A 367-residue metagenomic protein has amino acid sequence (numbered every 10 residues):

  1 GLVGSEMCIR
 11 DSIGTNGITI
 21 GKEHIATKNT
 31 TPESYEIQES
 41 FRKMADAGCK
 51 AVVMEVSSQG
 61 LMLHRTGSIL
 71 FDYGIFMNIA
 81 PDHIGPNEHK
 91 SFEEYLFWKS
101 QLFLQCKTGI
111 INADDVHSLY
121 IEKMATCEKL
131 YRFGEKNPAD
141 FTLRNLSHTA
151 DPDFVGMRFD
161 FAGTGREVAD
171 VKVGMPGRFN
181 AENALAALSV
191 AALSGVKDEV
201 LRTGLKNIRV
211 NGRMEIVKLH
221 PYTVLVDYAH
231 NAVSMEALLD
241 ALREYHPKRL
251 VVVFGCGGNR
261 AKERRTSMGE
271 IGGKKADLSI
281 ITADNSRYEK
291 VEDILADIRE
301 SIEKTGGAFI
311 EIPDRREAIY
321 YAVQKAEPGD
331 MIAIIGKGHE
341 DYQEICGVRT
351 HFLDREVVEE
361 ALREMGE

Functional and structural regions predicted by a protein language model:
G1-I9, S279: Single conserved hydrophobic/aromatic residue that forms the stacking wall/gate of nucleotide- or nucleobase-binding
R10-I20: Short beta-strand-centered segment that lines the nucleotide-binding/catalytic pocket of NTP-utilizing
I13, I37, E55, M77 (+8 more regions): Residue-level signal for inorganic ion chemistry
H24-S57: Conserved nucleotide-sensing/catalytic segment adjacent to the nucleotide-binding pocket in NTP-handling enzymes
D46-A47, D72-V224, R299-A308: Acidic, Mg2+-coordinating active-site environments of NTP-dependent enzymes
G60-G67: Conserved helix/coil segment N-terminal to the catalytic DExD/H
G67-I79, P247-V253: Inter-motif core of Ras-like GTPase G domains
K129, R166, S189-G212, I216-E367: ATP-dependent carboxylate-amine ligase
